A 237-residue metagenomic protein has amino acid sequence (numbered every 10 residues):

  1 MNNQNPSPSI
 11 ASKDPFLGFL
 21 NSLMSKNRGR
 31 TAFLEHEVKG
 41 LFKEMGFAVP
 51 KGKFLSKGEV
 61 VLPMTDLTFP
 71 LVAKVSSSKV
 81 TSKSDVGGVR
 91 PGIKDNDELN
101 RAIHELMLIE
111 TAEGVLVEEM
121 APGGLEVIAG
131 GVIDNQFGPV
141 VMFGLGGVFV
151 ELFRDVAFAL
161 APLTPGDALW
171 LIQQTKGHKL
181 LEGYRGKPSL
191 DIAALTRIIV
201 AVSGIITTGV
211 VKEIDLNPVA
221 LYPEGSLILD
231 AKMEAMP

Functional and structural regions predicted by a protein language model:
M1-L216, A220-P237: ATP-dependent carboxylate/acyl-activation modules
